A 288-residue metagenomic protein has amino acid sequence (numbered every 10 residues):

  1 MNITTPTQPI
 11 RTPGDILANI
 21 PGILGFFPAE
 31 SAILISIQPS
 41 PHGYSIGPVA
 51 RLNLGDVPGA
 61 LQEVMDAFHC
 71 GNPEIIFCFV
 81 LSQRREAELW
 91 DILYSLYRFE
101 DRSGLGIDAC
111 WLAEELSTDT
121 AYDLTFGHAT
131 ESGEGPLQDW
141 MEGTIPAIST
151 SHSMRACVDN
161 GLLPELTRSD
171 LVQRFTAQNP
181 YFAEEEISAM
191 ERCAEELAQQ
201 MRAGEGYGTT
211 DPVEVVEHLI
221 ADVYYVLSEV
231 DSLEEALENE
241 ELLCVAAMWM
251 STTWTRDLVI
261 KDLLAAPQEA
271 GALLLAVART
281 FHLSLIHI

Functional and structural regions predicted by a protein language model:
N2-G22, F27-A29, G47-L285: Charged, compositionally biased boundary regions
A32-S36: Short beta-strand scaffold segments in enzyme catalytic cores
I37-H42, E114-L116: Short acidic-glycine loop/turn motifs at beta-strand connectors
I288: Calmodulin-binding IQ motif helices
